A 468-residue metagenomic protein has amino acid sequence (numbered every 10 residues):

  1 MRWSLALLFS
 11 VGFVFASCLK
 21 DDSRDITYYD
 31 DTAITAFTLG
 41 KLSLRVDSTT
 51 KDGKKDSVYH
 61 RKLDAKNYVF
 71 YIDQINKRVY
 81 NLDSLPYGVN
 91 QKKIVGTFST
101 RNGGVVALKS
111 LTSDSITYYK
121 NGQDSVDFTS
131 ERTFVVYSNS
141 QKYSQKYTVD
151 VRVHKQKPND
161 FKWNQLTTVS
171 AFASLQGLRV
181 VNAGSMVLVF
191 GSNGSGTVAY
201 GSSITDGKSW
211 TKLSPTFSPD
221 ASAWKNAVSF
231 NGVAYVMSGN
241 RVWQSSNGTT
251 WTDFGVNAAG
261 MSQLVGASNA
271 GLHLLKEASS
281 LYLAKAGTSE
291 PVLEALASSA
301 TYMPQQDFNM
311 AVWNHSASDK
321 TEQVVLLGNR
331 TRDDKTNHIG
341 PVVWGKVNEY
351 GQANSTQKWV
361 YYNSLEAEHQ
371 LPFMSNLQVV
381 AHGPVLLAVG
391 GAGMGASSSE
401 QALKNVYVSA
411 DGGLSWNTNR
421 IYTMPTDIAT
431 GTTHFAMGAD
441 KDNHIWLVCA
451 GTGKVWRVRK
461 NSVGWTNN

Functional and structural regions predicted by a protein language model:
V14-S17: C-terminal motif of bacterial Sec signal peptides marking the signal peptidase cleavage site
L19-L178: Predominantly extracytoplasmic/ectodomain segments of secreted and cell-surface proteins
Q141, S192-T197, R241, A278-L281 (+4 more regions): Short glycine/acidic-enriched loop and turn motifs that connect beta-strands
N159-V169, K208-S218, T252-G260, P291-Y302 (+3 more regions): Beta-propeller fold detector
S170-V181, T216-N231, G255-G271, S298-K320 (+2 more regions): Repeated scaffold domains used in trafficking and secretory/extracellular systems, primarily beta-propellers
A183-F190, N231-V236, N269-L274, S318-L327 (+3 more regions): Entry beta-strands of beta-propeller and related beta-repeat scaffolds
Y200-T205, Q244-S246, A284-A286, G345-V347 (+3 more regions): Conserved Ser/Thr-centered positions that define the repeating blades of beta-propeller domains
T426-N468: Blade-level signature of beta-propeller repeat domains, shared across WD40, Kelch, NHL, RCC1 and BNR/Asp-box propellers
